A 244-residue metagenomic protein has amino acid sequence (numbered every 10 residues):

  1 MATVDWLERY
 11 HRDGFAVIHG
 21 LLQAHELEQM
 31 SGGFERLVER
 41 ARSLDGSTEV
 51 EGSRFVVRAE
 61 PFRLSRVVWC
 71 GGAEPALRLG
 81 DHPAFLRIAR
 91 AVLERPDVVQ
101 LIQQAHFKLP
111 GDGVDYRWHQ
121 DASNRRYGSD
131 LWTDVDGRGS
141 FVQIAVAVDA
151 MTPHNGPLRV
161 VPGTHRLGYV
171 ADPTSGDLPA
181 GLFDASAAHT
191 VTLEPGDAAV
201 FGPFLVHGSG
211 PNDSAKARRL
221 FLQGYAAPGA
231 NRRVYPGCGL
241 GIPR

Functional and structural regions predicted by a protein language model:
M1-R12, H19-W132: Non-heme Fe(II)-dependent double-stranded beta-helix
V17-H19, V98-I102, P157-V160, V200: A structural signal for short, well-ordered beta-strand segments and their strand-loop junctions that often border
L22-A24, A105-K108, S123, M151-P153 (+3 more regions): Short, solvent-exposed loop/turn segments at secondary-structure junctions
Q23, E74-D81, G137, A185 (+2 more regions): Aromatic-acidic/polar surface patches that form glycan- and anion
R40, L44-G52, P157, A171-T174 (+4 more regions): Non-heme Fe(II)/2-oxoglutarate
Q103-A105, I144-V146, F221-Y225: A structural signal for short, well-ordered beta-strand segments
D112-T190, N231-C238: Catalytic core of non-heme Fe(II) oxygenases with the double-stranded beta-helix
